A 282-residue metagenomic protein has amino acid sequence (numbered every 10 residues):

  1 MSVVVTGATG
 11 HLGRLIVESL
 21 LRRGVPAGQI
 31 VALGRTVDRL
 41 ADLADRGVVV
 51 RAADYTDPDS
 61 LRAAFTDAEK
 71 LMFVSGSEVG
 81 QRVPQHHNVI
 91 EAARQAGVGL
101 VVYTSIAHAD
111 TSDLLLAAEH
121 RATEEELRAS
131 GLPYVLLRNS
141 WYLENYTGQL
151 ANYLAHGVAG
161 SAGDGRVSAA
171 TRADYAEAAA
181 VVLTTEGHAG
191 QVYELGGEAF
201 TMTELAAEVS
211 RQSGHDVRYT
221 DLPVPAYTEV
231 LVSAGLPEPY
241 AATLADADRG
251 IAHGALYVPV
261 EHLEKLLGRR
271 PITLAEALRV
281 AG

Functional and structural regions predicted by a protein language model:
M1-G34, D38, T56-D59, T66 (+7 more regions): Oxidoreductase cofactor-interface core, primarily capturing Rossmann-like NAD(P)-dependent enzymes
V4, R51, L267: Conserved Rossmann-like nucleotide-binding pocket used by diverse enzymes that bind dinucleotide cofactors
R39-R46, A63: Short loop/helix-cap segments at secondary-structure boundaries that form the rim of catalytic
A44-D57: Rossmann-fold cofactor-recognition segment
F65-E69, G282: Compositionally biased, low-complexity linear motifs
V74: Conserved beta-strand segments of the P-loop GTPase G domain that flank and frequently precede/overlap
V224-G282: A hydrophobic C-terminal alpha-helical subdomain
